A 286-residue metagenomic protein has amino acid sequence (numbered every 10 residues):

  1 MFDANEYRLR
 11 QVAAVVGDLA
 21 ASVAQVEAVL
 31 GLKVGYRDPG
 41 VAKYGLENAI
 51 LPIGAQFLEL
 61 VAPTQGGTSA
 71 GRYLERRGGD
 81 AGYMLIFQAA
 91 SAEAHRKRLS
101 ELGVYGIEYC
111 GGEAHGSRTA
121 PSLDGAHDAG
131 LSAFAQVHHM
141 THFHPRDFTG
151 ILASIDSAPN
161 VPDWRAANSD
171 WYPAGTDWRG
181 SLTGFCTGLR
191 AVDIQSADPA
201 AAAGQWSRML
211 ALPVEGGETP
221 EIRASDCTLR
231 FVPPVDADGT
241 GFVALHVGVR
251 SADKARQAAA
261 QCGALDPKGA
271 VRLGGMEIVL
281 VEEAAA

Functional and structural regions predicted by a protein language model:
M1-T68, G82: An N-terminus-focused feature that recognizes amino-terminal "leader" regions
R8-G17, A49-L51, G71-R98, F143 (+3 more regions): Vicinal oxygen chelate
R8-L19, P173-G217: Surface-exposed interaction/gating patches
L19-K33, A94-G103, D198-P213, Q257 (+1 more regions): Amphipathic alpha-helical segments
E27-V29, K33-V34, D38, I50 (+2 more regions): Short N-terminal edge-element motif at the start of the domain
G40-K43, A133-A135, A237: A short beta-turn/loop motif at secondary-structure boundaries
E59, R96-C186, A191, E221-P233 (+1 more regions): Vicinal oxygen chelate
N168, S181, Q195-V249, D253: Acidic/His-leaning functional-site neighborhoods
